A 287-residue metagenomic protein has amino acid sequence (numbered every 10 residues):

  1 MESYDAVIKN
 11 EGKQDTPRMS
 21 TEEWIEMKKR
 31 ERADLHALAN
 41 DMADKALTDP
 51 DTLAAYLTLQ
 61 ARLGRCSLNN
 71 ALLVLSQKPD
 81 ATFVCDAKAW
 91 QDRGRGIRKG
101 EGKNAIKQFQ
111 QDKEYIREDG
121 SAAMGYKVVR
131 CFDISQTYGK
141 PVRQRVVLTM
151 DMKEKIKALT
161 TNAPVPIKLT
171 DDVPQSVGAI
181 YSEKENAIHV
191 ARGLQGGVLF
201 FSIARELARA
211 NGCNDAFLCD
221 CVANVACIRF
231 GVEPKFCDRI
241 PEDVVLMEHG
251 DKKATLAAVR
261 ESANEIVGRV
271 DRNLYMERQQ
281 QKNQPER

Functional and structural regions predicted by a protein language model:
M1-R287: N-terminal accessory/interface modules of nucleic-acid-binding and processing proteins
